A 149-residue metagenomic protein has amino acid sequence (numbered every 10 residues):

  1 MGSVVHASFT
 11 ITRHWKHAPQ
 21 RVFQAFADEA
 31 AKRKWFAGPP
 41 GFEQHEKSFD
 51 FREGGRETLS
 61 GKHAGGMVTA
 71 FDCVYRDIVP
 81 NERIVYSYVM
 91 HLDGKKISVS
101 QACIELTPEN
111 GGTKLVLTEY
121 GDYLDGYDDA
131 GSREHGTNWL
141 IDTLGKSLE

Functional and structural regions predicted by a protein language model:
M1-E43: Hydrophobic ligand-binding cavity/cleft-lining segments
T10, V68-C73, I97-A102: Short, surface-exposed coil-to-beta transition loops
P19-Q20, D50-R52, R76-R83, E105-K114: A short, structured loop/turn motif at beta-sheet edges
Q20, K47-S48, T58-G61, N110 (+1 more regions): Charge-dense, helix-prone N-terminal extensions
V22, K32, E57, Y75 (+4 more regions): Hydrophobic pocket/interface hotspot
A27, I141-E149: Short amphipathic alpha-helical signal-transduction/dimerization elements
Q44-V89: Glycine-rich portal/gate segments that line the openings of hydrophobic small-molecule binding cavities
V85-N138: Beta-strand/loop substructures that line and gate deep hydrophobic ligand-binding cavities in soluble
